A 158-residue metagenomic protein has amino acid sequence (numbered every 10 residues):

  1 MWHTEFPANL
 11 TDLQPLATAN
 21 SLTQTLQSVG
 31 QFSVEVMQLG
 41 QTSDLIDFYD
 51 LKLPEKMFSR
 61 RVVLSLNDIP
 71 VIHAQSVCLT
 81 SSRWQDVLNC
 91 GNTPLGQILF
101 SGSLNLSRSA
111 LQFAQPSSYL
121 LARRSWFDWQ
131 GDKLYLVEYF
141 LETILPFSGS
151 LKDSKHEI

Functional and structural regions predicted by a protein language model:
M1-L121, D128-I158: N-terminal domain-onset segments
